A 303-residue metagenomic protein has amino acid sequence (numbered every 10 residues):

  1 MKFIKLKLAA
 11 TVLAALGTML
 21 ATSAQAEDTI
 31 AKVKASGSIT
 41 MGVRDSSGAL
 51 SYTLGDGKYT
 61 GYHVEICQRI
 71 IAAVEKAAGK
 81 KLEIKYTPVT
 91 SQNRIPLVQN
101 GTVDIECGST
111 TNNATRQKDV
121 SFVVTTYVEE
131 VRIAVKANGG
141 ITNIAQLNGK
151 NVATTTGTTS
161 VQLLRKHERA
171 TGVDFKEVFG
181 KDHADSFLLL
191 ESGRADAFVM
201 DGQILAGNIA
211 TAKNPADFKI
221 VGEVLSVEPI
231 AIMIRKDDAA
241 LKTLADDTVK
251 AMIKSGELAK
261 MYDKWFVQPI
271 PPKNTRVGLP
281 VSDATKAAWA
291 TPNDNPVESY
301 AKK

Functional and structural regions predicted by a protein language model:
A26-E106: Extracytoplasmic small-molecule ligand-binding "clamshell" domains of the periplasmic binding protein/Venus flytrap
K34, Q162-V178, A216-F218, K250-K303: Ligand-binding clefts/hinges and TM-proximal coupling segments of bilobed small-molecule sensing domains
T40-A49, Y59-K76, T111, E129-H183 (+1 more regions): Bilobed "Venus flytrap"/periplasmic-binding protein-like clamshell domains and structurally analogous long
D45, Y127-V135, A210-V249, Q268-N293: Periplasmic-binding protein-like
E65-A73, A145, K150-N151, T156-T158 (+1 more regions): Extended ligand-binding regions for polar small-molecule ligands
A78-T90, D174-D182, G222: Short beta-strand-to-loop elements that line the ligand-binding cleft of bilobed periplasmic-binding protein-like
G79-Q146, K286-E298: Acidic, polar ligand-binding/catalytic clefts
N93, G108-K118, L163-A170, L189-S192 (+2 more regions): A ligand-binding cleft/hinge motif common to bilobed small-molecule-binding domains
